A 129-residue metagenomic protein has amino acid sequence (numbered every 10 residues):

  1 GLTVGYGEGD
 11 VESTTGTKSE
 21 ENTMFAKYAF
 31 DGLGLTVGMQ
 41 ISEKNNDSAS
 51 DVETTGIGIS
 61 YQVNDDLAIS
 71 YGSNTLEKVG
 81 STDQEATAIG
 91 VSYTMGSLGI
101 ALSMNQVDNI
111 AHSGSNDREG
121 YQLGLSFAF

Functional and structural regions predicted by a protein language model:
G1-F129: Outer-membrane beta-barrel proteins
